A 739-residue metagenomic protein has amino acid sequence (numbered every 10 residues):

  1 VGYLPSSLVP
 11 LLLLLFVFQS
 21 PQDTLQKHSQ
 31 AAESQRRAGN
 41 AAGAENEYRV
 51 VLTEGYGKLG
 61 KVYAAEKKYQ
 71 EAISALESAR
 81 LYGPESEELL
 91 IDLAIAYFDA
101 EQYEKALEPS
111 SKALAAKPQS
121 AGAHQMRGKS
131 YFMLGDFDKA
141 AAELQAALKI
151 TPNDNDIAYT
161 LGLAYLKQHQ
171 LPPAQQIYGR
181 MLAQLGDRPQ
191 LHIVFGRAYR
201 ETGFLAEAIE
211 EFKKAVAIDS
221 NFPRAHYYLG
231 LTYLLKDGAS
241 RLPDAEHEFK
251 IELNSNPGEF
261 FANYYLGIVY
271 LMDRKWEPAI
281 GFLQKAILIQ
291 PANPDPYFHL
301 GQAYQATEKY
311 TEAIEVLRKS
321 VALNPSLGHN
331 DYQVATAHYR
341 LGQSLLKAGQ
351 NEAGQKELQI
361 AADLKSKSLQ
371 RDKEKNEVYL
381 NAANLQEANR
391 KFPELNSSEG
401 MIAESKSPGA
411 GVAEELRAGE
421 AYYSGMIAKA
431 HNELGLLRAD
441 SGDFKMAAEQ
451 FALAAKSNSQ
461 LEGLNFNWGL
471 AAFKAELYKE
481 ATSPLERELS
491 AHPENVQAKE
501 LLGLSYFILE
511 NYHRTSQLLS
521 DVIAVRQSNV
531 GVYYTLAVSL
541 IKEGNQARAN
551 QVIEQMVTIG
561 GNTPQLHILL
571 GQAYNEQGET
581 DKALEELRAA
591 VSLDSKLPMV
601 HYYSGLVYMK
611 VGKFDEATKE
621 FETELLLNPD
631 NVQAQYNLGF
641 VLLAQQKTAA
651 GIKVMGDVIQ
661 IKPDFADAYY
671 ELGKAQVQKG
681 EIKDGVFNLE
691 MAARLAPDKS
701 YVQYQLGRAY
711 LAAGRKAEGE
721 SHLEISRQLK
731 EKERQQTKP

Functional and structural regions predicted by a protein language model:
F18-K27, Y48-L52, S326-D331, K375-N381 (+2 more regions): TPR-adjacent "capping" and linker segments in tetratricopeptide-repeat scaffold/adaptor proteins
T24-V50, E54-A65, L163, R390-P408 (+2 more regions): Alpha-helical segment of the N-proximal tetratricopeptide repeat
L25, T53, E87-E88, A121-G122 (+18 more regions): Helix-start (N-cap) detector for alpha-helical repeat units in TPR-like alpha-solenoids, especially tetratricopeptide
R37-G43, E66-S78, A100-K112, M133-A146 (+16 more regions): Structural signature of tandem alpha-helical TPR/SEL1-like repeats, specifically the intra-repeat loop/turn
E54, Y82, A116, I150 (+17 more regions): Structural marker of alpha-solenoid helical repeat scaffolds
R318-A322, A335, Y339-L369, E690 (+1 more regions): TPR/TPR-like (Sel1-like) alpha-helical repeat modules
